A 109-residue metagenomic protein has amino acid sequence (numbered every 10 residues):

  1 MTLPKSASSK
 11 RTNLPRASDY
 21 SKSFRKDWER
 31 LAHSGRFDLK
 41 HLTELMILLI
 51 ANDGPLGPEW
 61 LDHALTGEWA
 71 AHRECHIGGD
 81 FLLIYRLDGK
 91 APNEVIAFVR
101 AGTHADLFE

Functional and structural regions predicted by a protein language model:
M1-L14, E29, F37-L39, C75-L82 (+1 more regions): Enriched for short, Lys/Arg-rich terminal
R16, L45, L61, A71 (+1 more regions): A generic structural signal for short beta-strands and their flanking turns/coil linkers
A17, G35-L39, P58: Alpha-helix N-cap/helix-initiation sites
R25, T66, F108: Nucleotide phosphate-binding site architecture
D27-S34, N52, H72: Alpha-helix C-capping/helix-to-loop hinge sites
L39-A51: PIN-domain endoribonuclease scaffold, especially VapC-family toxins
L48-C75: A short, surface-exposed loop/turn module that caps and links secondary-structure elements
